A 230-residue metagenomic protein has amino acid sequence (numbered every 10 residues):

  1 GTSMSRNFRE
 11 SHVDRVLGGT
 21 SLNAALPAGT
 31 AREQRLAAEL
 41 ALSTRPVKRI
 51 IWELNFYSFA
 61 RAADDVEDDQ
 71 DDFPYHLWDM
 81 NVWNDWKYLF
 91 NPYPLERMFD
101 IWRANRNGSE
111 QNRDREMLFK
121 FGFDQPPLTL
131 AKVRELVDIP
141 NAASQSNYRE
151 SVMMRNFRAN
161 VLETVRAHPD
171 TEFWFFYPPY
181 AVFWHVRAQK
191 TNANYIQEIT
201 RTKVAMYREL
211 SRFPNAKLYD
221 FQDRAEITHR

Functional and structural regions predicted by a protein language model:
S3-W86: Membrane-embedded segments
R6-F8, S58-A63, A181-V186, E226-H229: Short catalytic/ligand-binding loop motif for oxyanion handling, primarily in non-cytosolic enzymes, centered on
G19, P46-R49, H168-F173, F213-K217: Loop/turn elements at helix/coil->beta-strand transitions in domains of secreted/extracellular proteins
N23-A28, N147-S151, N192-Y195: Second-shell loop/turn segments in exported
R35, S151-V161, Y195-R208: Well-ordered, non-membrane alpha-helical segments in soluble/globular domains
E53-L54, A63, E67-E172, P178: Secreted/periplasmic serine-hydrolase-like ester/acetyl group-modifying domain
T171-F183, F221-R224: A glycine-rich, aromatic-flanked flexible loop/lid motif
W184-D220: Substrate-gating cap/lid alpha-helix
